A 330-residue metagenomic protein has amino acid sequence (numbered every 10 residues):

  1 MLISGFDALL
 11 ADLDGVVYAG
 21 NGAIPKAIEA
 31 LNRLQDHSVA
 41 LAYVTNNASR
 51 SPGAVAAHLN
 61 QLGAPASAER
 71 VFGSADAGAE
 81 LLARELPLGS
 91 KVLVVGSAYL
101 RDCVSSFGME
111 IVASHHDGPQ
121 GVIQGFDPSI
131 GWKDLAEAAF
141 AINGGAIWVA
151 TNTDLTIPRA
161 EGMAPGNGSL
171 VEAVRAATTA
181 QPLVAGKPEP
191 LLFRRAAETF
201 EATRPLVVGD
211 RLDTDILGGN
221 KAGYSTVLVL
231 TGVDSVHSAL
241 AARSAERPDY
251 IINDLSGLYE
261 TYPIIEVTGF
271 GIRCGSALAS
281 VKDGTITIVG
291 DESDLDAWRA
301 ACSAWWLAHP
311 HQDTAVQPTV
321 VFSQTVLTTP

Functional and structural regions predicted by a protein language model:
I3-A11, Y18-N21, P25, R33-D36 (+2 more regions): Asp-based, Mg2+/Mn2+-dependent phosphohydrolase catalytic module
A40: Conserved phosphate-binding loops in N-terminal lobes of ATP-dependent enzymes of the actin/Hsp70/sugar-kinase
V44: Glycine-rich loop-to-alpha-helix module at the N-terminal edge of alpha/beta enzyme cores
N47: Conserved phosphate/oxyanion-binding catalytic-loop motifs
S74-D76: Polytopic endomembrane small-metabolite transporters, centered on the Drug/Metabolite Transporter
